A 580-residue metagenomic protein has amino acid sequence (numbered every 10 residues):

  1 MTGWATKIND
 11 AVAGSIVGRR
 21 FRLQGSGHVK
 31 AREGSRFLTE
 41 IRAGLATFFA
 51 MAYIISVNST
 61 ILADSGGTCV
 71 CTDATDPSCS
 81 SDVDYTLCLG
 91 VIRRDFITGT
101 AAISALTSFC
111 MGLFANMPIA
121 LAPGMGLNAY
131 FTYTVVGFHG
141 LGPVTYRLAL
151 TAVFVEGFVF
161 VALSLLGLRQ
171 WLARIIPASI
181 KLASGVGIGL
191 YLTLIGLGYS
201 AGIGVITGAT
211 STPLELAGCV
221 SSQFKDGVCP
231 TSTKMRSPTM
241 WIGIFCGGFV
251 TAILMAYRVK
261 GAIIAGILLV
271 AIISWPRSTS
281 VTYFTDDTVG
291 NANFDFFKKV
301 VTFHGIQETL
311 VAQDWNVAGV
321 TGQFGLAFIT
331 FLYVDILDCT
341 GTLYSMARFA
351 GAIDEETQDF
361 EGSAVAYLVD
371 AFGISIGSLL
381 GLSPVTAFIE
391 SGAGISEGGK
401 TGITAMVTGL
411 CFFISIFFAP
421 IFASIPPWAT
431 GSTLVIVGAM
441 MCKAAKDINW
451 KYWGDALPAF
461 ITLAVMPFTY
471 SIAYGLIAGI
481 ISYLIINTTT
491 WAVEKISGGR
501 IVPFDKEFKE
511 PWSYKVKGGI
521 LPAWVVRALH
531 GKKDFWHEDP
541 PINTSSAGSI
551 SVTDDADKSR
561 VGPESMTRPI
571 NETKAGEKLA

Functional and structural regions predicted by a protein language model:
M1-N9, K517, L521-A580: Intrinsically disordered, low-complexity cytosolic terminal tails
T2-G3, V57-N58, S65-G66, G99 (+1 more regions): Juxtamembrane transmembrane-helix boundary signature
T2-R94, C229-P230, I267-A364: Helix-loop-helix hairpins and the membrane-proximal interhelical loops of multi-pass alpha-helical transport proteins
N9, A13-I54, D76-V83, T98 (+4 more regions): Helix-loop-helix junctions within the multi-pass membrane cores of secondary transporters/permeases
T39, A43, I92-T98, R147-L148 (+5 more regions): Transmembrane alpha-helices of multi-pass eukaryotic membrane proteins
A63, N116-A120, L168-R169, I203 (+8 more regions): Transmembrane helix-loop junctions in multipass membrane proteins, especially transporters and channels
S108-I119, I253-R258, T330-D338, D370-L380 (+4 more regions): Transmembrane alpha-helix interface/packing and boundary motifs in multi-pass membrane proteins, characterized by
G137-L269, M406-P540: Membrane-embedded alpha-helical modules
